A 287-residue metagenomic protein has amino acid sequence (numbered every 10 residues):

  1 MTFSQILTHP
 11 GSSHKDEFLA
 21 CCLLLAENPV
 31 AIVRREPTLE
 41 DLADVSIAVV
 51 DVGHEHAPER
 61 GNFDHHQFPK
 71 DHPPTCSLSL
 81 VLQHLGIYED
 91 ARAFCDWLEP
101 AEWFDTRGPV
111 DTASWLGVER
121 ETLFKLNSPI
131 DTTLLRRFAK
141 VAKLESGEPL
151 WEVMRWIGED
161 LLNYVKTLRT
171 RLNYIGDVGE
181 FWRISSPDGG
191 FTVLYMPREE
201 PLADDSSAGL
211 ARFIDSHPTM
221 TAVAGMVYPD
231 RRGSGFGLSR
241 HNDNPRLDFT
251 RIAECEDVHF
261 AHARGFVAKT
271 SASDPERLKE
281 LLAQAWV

Functional and structural regions predicted by a protein language model:
M1-K140, L144, D204-D215, M220-A222 (+1 more regions): Replace "Mg2+/Mn2+-dependent" with "divalent metal-dependent
T106-P201: Hydrophobic, aromatic-enriched interface-forming segments
